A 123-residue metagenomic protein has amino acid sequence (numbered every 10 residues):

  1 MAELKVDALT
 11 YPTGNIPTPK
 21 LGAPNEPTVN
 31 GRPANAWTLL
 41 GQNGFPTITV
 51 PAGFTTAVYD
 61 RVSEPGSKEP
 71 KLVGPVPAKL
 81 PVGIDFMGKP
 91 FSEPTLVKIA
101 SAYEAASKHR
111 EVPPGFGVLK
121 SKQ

Functional and structural regions predicted by a protein language model:
M1-N43, F54: Serine-dependent amide/ester hydrolase catalytic core
Q42-Q123: Structural helix-boundary/capping segments
